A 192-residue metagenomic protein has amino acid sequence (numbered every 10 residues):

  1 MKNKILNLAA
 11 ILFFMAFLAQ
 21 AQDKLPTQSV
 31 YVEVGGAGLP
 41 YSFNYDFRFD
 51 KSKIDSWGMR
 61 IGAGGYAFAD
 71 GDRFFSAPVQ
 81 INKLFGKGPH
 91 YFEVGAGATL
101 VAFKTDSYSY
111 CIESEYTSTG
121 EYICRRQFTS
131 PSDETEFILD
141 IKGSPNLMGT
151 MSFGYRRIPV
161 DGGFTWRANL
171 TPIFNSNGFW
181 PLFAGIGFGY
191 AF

Functional and structural regions predicted by a protein language model:
M1-I5, F13, L18, Y31 (+3 more regions): Generic N-terminal leader/processing signal
M1-P26, F188, F192: Bacterial Sec-dependent N-terminal signal peptides
L8, L39-Y41, S52, G88 (+1 more regions): A broad, structure-centric signal for solvent-exposed, well-ordered loop/edge residues that line or flank functional
F13-M15, K24, A37, K51-K53 (+2 more regions): A generic structural signal for short, solvent-exposed coil/turn residues that cap or connect secondary-structure
A16-L18, S42, T150, G185: A generic alpha-helix preference that emphasizes hydrophobic side chains
A21-F75: Short glycine/proline- and aromatic-enriched beta-strand/turn motifs that initiate or cap beta-hairpins
I54-S56, G65-F192: Outer-membrane beta-barrel transmembrane domain signature
